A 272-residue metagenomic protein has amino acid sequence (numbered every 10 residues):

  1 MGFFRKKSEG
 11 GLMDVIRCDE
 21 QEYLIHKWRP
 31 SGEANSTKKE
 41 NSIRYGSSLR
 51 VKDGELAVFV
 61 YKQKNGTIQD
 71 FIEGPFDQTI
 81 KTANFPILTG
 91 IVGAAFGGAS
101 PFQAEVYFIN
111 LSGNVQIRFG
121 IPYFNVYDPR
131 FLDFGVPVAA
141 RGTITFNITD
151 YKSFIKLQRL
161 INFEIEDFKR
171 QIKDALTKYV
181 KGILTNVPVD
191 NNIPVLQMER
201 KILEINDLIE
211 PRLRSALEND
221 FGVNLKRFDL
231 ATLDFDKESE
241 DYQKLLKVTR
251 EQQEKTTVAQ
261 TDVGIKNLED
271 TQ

Functional and structural regions predicted by a protein language model:
M1-T249: N-terminal hydrophobic membrane-entry segments
E240-Q272: Assembly-interface segments of oligomeric complexes
